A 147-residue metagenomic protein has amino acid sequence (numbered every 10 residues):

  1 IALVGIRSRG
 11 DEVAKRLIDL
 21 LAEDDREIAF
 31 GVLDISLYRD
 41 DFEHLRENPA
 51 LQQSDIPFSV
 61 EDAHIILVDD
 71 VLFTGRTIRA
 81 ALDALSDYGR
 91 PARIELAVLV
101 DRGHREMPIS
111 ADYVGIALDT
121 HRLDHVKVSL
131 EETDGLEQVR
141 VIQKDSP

Functional and structural regions predicted by a protein language model:
I1-R7: Short glycine-rich phosphate-binding loop at a beta-alpha junction
L3, D34, I94: Residue-level signature of catalytic and energy-coupling elements of molecular machines, predominantly ATP/GTP-dependent
K15-R16, D41-R46, E106-A111, V139: Short, well-ordered secondary-structure micro-motifs
D25-I65, R76-R79: Short, glycine/charge-rich flexible loops or terminal/linker lids adjacent to PRPP-binding catalytic cores
S59-L72, H125-G135: Extended, charge-rich low-complexity interaction segments
H64-R93: Internal catalytic or translocation cores that form aromatic/hydrophobic pockets or channels for amphipathic metabolites
D83-P147: PRPP-dependent phosphoribosyltransferase catalytic core
